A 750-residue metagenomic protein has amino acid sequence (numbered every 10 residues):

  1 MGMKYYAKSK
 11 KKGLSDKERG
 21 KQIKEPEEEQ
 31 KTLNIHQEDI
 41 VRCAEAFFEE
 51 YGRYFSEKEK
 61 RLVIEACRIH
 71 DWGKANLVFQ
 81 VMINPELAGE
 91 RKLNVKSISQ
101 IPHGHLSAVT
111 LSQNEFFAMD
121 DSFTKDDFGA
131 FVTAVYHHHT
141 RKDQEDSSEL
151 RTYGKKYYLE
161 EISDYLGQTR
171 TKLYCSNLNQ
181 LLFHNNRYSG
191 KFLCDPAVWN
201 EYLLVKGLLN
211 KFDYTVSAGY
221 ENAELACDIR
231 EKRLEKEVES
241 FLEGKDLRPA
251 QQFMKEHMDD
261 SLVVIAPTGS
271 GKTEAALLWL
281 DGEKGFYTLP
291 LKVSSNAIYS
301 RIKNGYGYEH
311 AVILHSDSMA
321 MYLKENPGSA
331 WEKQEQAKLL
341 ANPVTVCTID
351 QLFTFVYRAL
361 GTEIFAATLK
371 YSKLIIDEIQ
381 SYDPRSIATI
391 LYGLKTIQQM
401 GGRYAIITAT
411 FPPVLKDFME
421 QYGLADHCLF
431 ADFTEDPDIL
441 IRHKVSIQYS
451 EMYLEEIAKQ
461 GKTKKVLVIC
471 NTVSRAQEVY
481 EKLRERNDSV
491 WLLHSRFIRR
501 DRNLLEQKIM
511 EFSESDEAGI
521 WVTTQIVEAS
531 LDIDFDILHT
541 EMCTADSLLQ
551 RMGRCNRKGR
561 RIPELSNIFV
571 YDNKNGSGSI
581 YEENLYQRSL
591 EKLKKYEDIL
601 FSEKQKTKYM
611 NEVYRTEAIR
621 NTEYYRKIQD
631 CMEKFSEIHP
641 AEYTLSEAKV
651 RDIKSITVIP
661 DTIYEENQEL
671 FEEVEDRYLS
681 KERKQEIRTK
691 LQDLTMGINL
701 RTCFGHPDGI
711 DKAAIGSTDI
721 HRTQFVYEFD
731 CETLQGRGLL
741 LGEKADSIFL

Functional and structural regions predicted by a protein language model:
G2-E29, L33-R230: Accessory nucleic-acid engagement/destabilization modules that flank
G2-S9, G13, L549-M552, K558-L750: C-terminal accessory region of SF2 helicases/translocases
S97-P102, R496-R499, N503, E517-L565 (+1 more regions): Conserved RecA-like helicase motor core of SF1/SF2 enzymes
G282-Y306, H315-S318, P413-L415: Conserved Walker A/P-loop ATP-binding site and its immediately adjacent core in helicase/helicase-like ATPase domains
K284-S295, G461-R484, L492: Conserved strand-helix element at the start of the C-terminal RecA-like helicase core
E309-F355: Inter-Walker segment of RecA-like/P-loop motor cores
I364-K373, I379-T434: Post-DEXD/H (motif II) to motif III coupling segment of the RecA-like Helicase ATP-binding lobe
P413-G461: Interdomain hinge/linker at the junction between the two RecA-like core domains of SF2 helicases
